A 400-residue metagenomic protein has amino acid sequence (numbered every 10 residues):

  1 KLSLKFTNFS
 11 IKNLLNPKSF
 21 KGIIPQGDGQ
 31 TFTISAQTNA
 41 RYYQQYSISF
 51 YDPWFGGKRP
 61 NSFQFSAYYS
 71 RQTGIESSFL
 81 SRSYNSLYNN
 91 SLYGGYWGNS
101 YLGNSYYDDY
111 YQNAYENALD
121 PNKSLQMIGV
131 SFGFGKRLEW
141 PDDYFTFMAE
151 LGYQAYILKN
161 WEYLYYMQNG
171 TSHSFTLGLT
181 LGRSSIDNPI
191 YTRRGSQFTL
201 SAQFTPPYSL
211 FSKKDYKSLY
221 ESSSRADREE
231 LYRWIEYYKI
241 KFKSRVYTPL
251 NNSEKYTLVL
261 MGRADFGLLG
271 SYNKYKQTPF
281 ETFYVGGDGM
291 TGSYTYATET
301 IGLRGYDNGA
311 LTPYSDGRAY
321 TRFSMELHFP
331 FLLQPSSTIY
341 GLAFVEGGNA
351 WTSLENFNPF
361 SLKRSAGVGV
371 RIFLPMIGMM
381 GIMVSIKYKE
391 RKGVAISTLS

Functional and structural regions predicted by a protein language model:
K1, K5, K159-F331, A343 (+2 more regions): C-terminal outer-membrane beta-barrel translocator/porin domains of Gram-negative envelope proteins and their
K1-Y191, Q197, G262, R304 (+2 more regions): Gram-negative/organellar outer-membrane beta-barrel architecture
D28, Y42, Q126, D143 (+7 more regions): Residue-level preference for beta-strand/loop junctions
L80-Y84, P279-E281, N358: Short secondary-structure boundary/capping segments
L138-F145, N251-L258, Q334-P335, G378: Secondary-structure transition into beta-strands, especially the periplasmic turns and strand N-termini that construct
D288-M290, T295, E355-S400: C-terminal beta-signal and terminal closure region of outer-membrane beta-barrel proteins
S337-A343, N358: Generic long, charged, amphipathic alpha-helical segments
E346: Short basic (Lys/Arg) and small-residue
